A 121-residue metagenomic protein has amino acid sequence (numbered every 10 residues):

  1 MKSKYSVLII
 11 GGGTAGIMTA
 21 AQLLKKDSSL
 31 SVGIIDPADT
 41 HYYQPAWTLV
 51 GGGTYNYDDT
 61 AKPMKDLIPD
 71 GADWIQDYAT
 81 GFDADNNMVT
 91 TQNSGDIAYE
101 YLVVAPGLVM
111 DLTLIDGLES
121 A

Functional and structural regions predicted by a protein language model:
M1-Y5, D73-A121: FAD-binding core/adjacent interface of flavoenzyme oxidoreductases
K2-D73: Beta1-alpha1 glycine-rich phosphate/pyrophosphate-binding loop at the start of Rossmann-like nucleotide-binding domains
